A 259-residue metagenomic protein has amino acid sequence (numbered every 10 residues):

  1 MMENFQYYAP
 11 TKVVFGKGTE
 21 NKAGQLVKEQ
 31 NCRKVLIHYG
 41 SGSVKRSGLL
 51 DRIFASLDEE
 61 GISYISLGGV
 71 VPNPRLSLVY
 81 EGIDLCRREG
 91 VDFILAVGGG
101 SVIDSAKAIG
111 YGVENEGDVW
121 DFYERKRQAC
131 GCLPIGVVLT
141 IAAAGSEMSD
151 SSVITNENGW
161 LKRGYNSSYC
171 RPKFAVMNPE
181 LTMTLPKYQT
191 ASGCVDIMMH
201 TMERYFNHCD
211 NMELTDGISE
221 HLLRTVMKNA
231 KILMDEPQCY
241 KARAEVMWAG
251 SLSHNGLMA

Functional and structural regions predicted by a protein language model:
M1-F93: ATP/NTP phosphate-donor binding region
M2-E3, V79-V91, E180, Q238-M258: Short, hydrophobic/aliphatic alpha-helical segments
K12, K34-L36, Y64-I65, D92-L95 (+5 more regions): Structural motif
R52-I53, E81-I83, V102-N115, M148-S149: Short Gly/Thr/Asp-enriched flexible loops that form oxyanion-binding sites at enzyme active sites
V91-I109, T140-S146: Glycine/serine-rich anion-binding loops at beta->alpha junctions that coordinate negatively charged ligand groups
E114-N211: A glycine/threonine-rich phosphate-anchoring loop and its flanking beta-alpha core in nucleotide/phosphate-binding
R204-A259: Active-site segments that bind and position negatively charged phosphate/pyrophosphate groups
